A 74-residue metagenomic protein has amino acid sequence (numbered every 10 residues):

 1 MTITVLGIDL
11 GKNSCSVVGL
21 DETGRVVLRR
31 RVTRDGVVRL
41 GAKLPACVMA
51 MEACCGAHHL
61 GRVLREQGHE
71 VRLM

Functional and structural regions predicted by a protein language model:
M1-M74: Phosphate- and other anionic-substrate recognition elements at nucleic-acid/protein interfaces
